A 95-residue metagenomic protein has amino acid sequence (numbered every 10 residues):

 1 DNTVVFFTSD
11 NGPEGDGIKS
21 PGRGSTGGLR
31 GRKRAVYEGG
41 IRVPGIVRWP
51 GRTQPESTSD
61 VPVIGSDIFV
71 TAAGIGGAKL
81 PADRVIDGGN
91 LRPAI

Functional and structural regions predicted by a protein language model:
D1-S20: Metal-dependent active-site segment of extracytoplasmic phospho-/sulfohydrolases and closely related
K19-V85, G89-I95: Substrate-binding rim/cap in mid-to-C-terminal beta-strand-loop elements of soluble/periplasmic
